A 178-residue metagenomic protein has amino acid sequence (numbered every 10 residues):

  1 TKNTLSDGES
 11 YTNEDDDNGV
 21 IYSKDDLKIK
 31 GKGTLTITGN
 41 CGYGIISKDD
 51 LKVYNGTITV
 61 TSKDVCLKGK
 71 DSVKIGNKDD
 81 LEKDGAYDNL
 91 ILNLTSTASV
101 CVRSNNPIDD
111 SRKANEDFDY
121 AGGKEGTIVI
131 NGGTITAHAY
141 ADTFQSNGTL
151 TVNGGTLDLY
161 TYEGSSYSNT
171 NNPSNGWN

Functional and structural regions predicted by a protein language model:
T1-N178: A composition-driven surface/loop motif
